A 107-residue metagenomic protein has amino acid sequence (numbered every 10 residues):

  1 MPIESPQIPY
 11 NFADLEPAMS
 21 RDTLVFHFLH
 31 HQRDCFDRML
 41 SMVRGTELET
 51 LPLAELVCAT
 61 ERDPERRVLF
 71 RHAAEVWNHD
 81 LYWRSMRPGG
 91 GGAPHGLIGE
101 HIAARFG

Functional and structural regions predicted by a protein language model:
M1-G107: Feature for soluble, non-membrane regions of globular proteins
